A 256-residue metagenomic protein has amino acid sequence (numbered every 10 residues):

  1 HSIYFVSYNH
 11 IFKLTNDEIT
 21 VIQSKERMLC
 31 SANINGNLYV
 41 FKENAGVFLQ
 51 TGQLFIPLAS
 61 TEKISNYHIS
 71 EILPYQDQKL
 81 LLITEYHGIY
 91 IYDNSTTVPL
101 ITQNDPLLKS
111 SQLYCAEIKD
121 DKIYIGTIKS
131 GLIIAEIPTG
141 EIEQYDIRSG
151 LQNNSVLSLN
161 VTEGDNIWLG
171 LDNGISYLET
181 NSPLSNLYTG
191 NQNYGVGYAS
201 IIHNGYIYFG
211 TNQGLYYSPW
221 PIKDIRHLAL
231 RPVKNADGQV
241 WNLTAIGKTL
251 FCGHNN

Functional and structural regions predicted by a protein language model:
H1-N256: Carboxylate-rich, polar loop motifs that coordinate divalent cations or form catalytic acidic clusters
